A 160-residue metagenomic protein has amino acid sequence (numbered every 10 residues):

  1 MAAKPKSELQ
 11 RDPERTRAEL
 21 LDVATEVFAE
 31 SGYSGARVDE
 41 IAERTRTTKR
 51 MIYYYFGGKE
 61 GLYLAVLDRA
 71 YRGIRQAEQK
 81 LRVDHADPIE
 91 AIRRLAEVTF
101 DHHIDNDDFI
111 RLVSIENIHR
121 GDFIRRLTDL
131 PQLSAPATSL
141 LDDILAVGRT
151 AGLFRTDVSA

Functional and structural regions predicted by a protein language model:
M1-R15: N-terminal intrinsically disordered/low-complexity leader segments
E19, V23, V27-G61, A65-V66: Helix-turn-helix
F56, I115-G121: Short helix-capping/turn signature of helix-turn-helix
A65, Q79-R111, S134, T138 (+1 more regions): Hydrophobic alpha-helical connector segments
D68-G73: Short, basic, alpha-helical segments at the C-terminal edge of helix-turn-helix-like DNA-binding modules
R75, Q79, D105, F123-T150: Amphipathic alpha-helical packing segments from all-alpha helical-bundle domains
D142, R155-A160: Hydrophobic alpha-helical segments that form the core of small-molecule binding pockets and/or dimer interfaces
